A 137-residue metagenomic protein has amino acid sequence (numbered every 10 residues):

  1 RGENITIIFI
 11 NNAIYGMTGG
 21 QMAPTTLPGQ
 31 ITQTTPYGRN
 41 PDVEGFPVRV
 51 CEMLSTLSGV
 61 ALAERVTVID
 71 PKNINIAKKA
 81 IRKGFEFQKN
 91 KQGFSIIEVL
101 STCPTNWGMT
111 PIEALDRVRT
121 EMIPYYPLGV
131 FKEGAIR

Functional and structural regions predicted by a protein language model:
R1, N11, Q21-M22, N106: "Short basic amphipathic alpha-helical interaction patches in structured regions
R1-G16, K79-K83: Thiamine diphosphate
R1-I5, I10, S58-V60, K91-F94: Short coil/turn connectors at secondary-structure junctions
F9, R65-T67, E98-S101: Short, structured patches in soluble enzyme cores that scaffold and shape functional sites
I14-G19, P71-N75, C103-W107: Short, well-ordered, mixed-charge alpha-helical segments that flank or form enzyme active sites
A23-L27, E113-D116: Short, hinge-like loop/turn segments at secondary-structure boundaries
P24-N90: Conserved thiamine diphosphate
K89-R137: Flexible, low-complexity linker and terminal segments
